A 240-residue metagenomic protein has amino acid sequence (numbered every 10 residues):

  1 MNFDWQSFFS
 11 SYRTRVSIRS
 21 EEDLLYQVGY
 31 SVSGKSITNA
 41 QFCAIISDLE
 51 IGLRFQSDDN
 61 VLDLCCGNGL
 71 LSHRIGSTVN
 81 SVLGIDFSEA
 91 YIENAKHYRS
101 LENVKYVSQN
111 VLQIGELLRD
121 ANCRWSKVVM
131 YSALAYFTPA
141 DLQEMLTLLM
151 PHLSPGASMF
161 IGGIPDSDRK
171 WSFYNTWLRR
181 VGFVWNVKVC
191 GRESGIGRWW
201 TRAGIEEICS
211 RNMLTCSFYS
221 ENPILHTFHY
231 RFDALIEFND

Functional and structural regions predicted by a protein language model:
M1-L53, S57, N68-N103, S108-L118 (+1 more regions): Class I (Rossmann-like) S-adenosyl-L-methionine-dependent methyltransferase catalytic domain, capturing the SAM-binding
D58, R124-W125: Local beta-strand N-terminus motif with an aromatic residue
N60, A157-S158: Short glycine-centered segments of the SAM/dcSAM-binding site in methyltransferase folds
C65: Conserved S-adenosyl-L-methionine
V129: A conserved beta-strand element that flanks and buttresses the S-adenosyl-L-methionine
S132-A133: Short catalytic micro-motifs in class I SAM-dependent methyltransferases
T138-P139: Helix-capping/helix-break motifs at membrane-protein junctions, especially on the cytosolic side just before or after
Q143-P155: A short glycine-rich, Lys/Arg-flanked "PGG" loop and its adjoining helix->strand segment in the class I
